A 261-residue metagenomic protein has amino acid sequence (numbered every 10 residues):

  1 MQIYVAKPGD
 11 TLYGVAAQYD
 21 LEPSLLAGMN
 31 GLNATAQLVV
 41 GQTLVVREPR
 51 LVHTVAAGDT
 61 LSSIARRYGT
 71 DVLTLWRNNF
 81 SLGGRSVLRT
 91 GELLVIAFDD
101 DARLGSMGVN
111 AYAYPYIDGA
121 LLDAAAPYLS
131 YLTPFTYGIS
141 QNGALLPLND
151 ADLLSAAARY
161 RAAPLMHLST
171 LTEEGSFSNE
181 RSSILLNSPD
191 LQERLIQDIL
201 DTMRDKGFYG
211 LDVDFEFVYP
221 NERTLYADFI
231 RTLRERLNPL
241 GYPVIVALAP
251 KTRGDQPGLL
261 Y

Functional and structural regions predicted by a protein language model:
M1-Y19, Q42-G69, E92: Primarily a LysM-type cell-wall glycan-binding module
Q2, A34, L51, G83-G84: Short, conserved secondary-structure segments in the cores of folded domains
T11, T60, D71-Y131, Q197 (+2 more regions): Non-catalytic accessory regions flanking glycosidase/transglycosidase catalytic cores in CAZymes
Y13-A17, S24, S62-R66, L73 (+12 more regions): Solvent-exposed, polar/charged alpha-helical surfaces in well-ordered, non-transmembrane soluble domains, broadly
A27-G31, W76-S81, P115-D118, N142 (+1 more regions): N-terminal post-signal-peptidase region of extra-cytosolic proteins
N30-P49, V87-D100: Short, structured interface segments
R103-Y114, S140-Y261: Chitinase-like catalytic core of GlcNAc-active glycosidases
